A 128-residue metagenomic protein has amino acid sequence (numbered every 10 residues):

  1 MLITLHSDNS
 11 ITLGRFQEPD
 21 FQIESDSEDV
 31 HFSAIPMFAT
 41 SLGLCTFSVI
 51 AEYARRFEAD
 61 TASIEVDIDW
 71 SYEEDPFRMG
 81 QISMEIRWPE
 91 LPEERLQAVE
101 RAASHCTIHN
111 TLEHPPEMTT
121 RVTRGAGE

Functional and structural regions predicted by a protein language model:
M1-T40, I50-E128: Extended beta-strand/beta-hairpin segments
C45-T46: Alpha-helical metal-binding/catalytic segments enriched in His/Glu/Asp
